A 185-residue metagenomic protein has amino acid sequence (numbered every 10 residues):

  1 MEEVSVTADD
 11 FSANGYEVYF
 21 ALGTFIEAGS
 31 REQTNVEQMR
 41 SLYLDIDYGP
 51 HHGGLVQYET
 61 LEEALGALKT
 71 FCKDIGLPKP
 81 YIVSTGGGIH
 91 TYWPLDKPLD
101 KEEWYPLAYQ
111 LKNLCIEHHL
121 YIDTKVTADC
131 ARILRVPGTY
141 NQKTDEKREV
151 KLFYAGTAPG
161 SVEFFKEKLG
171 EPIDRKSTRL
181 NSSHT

Functional and structural regions predicted by a protein language model:
M1-G87, P94-Q110: Signature for HUH/AEP ssDNA processing cores
V4, L65, C130-I133, V162: Alpha-helix initiation and N-capping motif
G53-D74, L95-I122, Q142-I173: Helical (often loop-to-helix) elements that flank the catalytic cores of nucleotide-handling enzymes
V83-G87, D123-A128: Short, glycine/acidic-rich hinge or "gate" loops at secondary-structure transitions that mediate conformational
I89-H90, K143: Flexible loop/turn segments at secondary-structure boundaries
V126-T139: A glycine-rich phosphate-binding loop feature that marks nucleotide/adenosyl-phosphate handling sites
I173-R179: Charge-rich interaction segments
L180-T185: Single conserved hydrophobic/aromatic residue that forms the stacking wall/gate of nucleotide- or nucleobase-binding
